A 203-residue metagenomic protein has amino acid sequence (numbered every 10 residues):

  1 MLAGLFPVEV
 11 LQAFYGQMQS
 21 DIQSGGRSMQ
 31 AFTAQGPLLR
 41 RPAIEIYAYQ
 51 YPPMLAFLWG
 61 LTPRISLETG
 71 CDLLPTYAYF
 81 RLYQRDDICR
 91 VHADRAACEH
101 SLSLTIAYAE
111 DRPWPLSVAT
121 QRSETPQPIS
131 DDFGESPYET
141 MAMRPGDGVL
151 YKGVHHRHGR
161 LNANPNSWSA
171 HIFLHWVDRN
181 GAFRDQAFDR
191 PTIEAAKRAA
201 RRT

Functional and structural regions predicted by a protein language model:
M1-T69: Non-heme Fe(II)/2-oxoglutarate
E68-T69, D87-V91, R160-L161: Short helix-to-loop capping/linker segments positioned immediately adjacent to catalytic or ligand/cofactor-binding
G70-Y79: A short coil-to-beta-strand element that immediately follows conserved catalytic motifs
L82: Conserved active-site beta-strand element of glycosyltransferases/polysaccharide synthases
R85-V154, W168-A170, R179-A187: Catalytic core of non-heme Fe(II) oxygenases with the double-stranded beta-helix
V154-H158, A163: Short, charged beta-turn/beta-strand-edge "cap" motif at the junction between a beta-strand and an adjacent loop
A163-T203: Double-stranded beta-helix
